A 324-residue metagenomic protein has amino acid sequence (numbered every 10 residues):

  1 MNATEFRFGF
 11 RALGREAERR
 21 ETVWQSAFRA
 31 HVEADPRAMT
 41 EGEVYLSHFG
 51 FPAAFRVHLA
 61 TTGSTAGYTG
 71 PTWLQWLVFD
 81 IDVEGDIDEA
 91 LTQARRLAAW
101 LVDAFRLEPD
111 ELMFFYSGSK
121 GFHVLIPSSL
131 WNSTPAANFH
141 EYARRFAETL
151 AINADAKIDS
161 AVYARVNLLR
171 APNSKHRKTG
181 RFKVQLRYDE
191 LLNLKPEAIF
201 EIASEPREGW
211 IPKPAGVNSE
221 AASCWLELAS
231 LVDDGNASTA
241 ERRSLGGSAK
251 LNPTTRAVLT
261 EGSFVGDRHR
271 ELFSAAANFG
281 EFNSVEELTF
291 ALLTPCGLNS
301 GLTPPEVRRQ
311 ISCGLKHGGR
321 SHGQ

Functional and structural regions predicted by a protein language model:
M1-W76, E84-A94, I158, A164-L168 (+2 more regions): DNA replication initiation on ssDNA origins
E43, E111-M113, H123, L168: Beta-sheet entry/capping signal
A60-T69, A99-D103, L107-S117, D155-S160: Catalytic micro-motifs at enzyme active sites that drive phosphoryl/nucleotidyl and oxygen chemistry
P71-E84, S117-S119, I126-P127: Short loop/turn segments at strand-loop or loop-helix junctions that form parts of catalytic or ligand-binding pockets
F79-A90, N132-N138: Short histidine-centered catalytic/ligand-binding loop motif
D86-I87, R95-V102, K120-F122, I126-T134 (+2 more regions): Modules that initiate DNA replication and primer synthesis
D88-P109, N138-D155: Long, well-ordered alpha-helical scaffolding segments within enzyme catalytic domains, especially pronounced
K120-S160: Internal, well-ordered domain-core segments that constitute the primary functional module of diverse proteins
